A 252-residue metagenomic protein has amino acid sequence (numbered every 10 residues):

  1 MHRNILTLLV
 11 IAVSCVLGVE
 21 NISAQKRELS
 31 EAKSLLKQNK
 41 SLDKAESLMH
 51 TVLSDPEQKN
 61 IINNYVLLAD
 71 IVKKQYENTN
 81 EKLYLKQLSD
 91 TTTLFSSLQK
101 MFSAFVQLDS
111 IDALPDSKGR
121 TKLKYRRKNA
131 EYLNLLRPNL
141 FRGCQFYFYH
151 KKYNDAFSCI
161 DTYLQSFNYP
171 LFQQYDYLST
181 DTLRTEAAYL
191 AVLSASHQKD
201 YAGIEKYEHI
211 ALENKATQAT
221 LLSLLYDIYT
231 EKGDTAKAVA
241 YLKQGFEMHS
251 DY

Functional and structural regions predicted by a protein language model:
A24-E28, S97-K100, L135-L140, T180-L190 (+3 more regions): Generic helix N-cap/helix-start motif at coil->alpha-helix transitions
Q25-T93: Start-of-domain marker
E31-A32, K44, L68, Q75 (+4 more regions): Structural register within alpha-helical repeat arrays
Q38-N39, Q75, H150, Q198 (+1 more regions): Structural motif corresponding to the intra-repeat A-B loop/turn of tetratricopeptide repeats
S41-L42, L98, Y153-N154, D200-Y201 (+1 more regions): TPR-repeat structural position
E57-K59, N168, A216, H249-S250: Short coil turns that delineate tetratricopeptide repeat
I71-N154, S158-E186: Short coil/linker segments at helix-helix boundaries
